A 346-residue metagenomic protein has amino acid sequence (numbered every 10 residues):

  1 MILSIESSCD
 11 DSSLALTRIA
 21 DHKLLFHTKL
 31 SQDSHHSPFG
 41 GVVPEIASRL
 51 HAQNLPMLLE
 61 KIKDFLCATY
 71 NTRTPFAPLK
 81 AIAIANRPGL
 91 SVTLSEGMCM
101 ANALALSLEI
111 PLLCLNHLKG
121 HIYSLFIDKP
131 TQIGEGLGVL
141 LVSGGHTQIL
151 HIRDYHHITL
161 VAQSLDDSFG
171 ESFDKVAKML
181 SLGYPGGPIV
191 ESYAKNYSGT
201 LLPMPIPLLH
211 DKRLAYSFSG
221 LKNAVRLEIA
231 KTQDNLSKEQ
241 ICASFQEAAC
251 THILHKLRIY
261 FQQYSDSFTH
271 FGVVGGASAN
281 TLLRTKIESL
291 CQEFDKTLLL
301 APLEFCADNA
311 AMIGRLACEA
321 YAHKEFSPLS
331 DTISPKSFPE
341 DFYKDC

Functional and structural regions predicted by a protein language model:
M1-P88, H117, H121: N-terminal beta-alpha supersecondary unit
I2-S8, S13-T17, H22-H27, I133-G134 (+3 more regions): A short helix-loop
F76-N86, S267-A277, L299-P302: Short glycine-rich phosphate-binding loop at a beta-alpha junction
I84-E109, T281-S289: Short Gly/Thr/Asp-enriched flexible loops that form oxyanion-binding sites at enzyme active sites
C114-L115, H270-F271, E288-I313: Conserved phosphate-binding/catalytic loops in two-lobed NTP-binding clefts
C114-L137, L316: Conserved phosphate-binding catalytic cores of ATP/NTP-utilizing and phosphoryl-transfer enzymes
S124, P302-F342: Glycine-rich phosphate-binding/hydrolytic loop that grips phosphoryl groups
S192-F271, S278-F294, C318-K324, E340-C346: A contiguous, well-structured pocket-lining segment that forms one wall/lid of small-molecule binding clefts in soluble
